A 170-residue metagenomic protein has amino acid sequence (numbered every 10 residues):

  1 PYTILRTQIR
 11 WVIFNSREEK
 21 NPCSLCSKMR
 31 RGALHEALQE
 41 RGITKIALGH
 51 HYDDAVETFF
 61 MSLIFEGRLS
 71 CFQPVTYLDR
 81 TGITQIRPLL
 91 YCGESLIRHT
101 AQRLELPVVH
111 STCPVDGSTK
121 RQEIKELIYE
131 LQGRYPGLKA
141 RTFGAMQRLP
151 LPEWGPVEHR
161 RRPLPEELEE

Functional and structural regions predicted by a protein language model:
P1-T3, S27-G32, S70-P74, H110-T112 (+2 more regions): Glycine-rich loops and low-complexity Gly/Arg-rich segments that provide flexible linkers or classic glycine-based
P1-T58, F65, S95-R103, E167-E170: ATP-dependent adenylation/nucleotidyltransferase module used to activate substrates
T7-I9, L90, C113, Q147: Residues that form or immediately flank small-molecule/cofactor binding pockets and catalytic motifs
C26, K45-I46, D53-E130: Catalytic subdomain that performs nucleotidyl-dependent activation
S27-L38, V75-T81, I128, Q132-Q147: Short, basic, helix/turn surface patches
L106-E170: The feature marks non-catalytic terminal segments
